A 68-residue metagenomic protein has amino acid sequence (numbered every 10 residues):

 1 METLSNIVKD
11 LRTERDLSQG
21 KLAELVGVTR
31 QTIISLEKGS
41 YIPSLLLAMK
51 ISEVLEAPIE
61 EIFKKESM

Functional and structural regions predicted by a protein language model:
N6-L25: Short basic helix-loop element that most often maps to the first helix and adjoining turn of HTH DNA-binding modules
G20, Q31, E60: Key DNA-contact positions within bacterial/archaeal DNA-binding proteins
V28-Y41: Recognition helix of helix-turn-helix/homeodomain-like DNA-binding domains that insert into the DNA major groove
L46-E61: DNA major-groove recognition helix of helix-turn-helix/homeodomain DNA-binding modules
E61-M68: Short, charged recognition helix plus adjacent turn of helix-turn-helix-like nucleic-acid-binding domains
